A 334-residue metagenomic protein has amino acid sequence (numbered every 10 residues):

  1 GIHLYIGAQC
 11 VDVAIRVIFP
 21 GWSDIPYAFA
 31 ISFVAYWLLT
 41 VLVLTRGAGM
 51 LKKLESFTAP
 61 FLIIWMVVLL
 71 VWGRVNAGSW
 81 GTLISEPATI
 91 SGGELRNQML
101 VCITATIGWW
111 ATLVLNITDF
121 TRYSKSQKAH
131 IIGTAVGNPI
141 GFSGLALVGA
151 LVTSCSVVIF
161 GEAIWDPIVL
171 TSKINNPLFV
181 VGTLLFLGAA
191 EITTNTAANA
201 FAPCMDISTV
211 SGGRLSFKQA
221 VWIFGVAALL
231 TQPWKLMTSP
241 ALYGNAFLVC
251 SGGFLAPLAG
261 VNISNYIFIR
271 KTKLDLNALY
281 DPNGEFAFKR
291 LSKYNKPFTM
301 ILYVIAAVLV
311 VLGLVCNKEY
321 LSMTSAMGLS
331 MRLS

Functional and structural regions predicted by a protein language model:
G1-G21, E191-S208: Hydrophobic transmembrane alpha-helices that form the core helical bundles of multi-pass secondary transporters
L4-V17, F61-P87, W109, G149-V158 (+2 more regions): Hydrophobic alpha-helical segments and their helix-loop junctions in multi-pass secondary transporters
V13-F19, A35-T58, G73-R74, N116-S126 (+2 more regions): Membrane-water interface regions at transmembrane-helix termini and the short interhelical loops of multi-pass membrane
V17-T45, P60-M66, C102-I117, V181-F186 (+1 more regions): Transmembrane alpha-helical segments of multi-pass small-molecule transport proteins
I31-N76, T134-N138, L248-A256: Membrane-interface loop-to-helix entry segments
Y36, L70-N76, A88-V152, N176-A197 (+1 more regions): Hydrophobic, membrane-embedded alpha-helices of multi-pass small-molecule transporters
G144, V148-N195, G213, L229-A241 (+1 more regions): TM-loop-TM module centered on a large, flexible mid-protein loop between adjacent transmembrane helices in multi-pass
L258-S334: C-terminal membrane-solvent junction of multi-pass transporters and transport-like membrane proteins
